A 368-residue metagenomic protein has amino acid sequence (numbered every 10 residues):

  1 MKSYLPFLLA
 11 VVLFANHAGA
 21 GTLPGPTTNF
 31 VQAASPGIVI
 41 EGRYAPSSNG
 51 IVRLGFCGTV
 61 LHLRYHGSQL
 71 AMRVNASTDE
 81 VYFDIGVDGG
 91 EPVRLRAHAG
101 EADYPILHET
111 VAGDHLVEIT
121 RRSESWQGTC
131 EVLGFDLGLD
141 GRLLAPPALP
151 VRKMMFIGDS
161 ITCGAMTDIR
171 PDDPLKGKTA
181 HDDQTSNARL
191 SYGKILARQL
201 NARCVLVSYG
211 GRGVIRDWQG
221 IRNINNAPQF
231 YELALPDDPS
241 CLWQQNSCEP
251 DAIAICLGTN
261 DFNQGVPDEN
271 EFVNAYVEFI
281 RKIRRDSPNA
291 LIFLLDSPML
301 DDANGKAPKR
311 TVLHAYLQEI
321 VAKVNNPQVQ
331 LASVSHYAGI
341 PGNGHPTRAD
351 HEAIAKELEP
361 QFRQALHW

Functional and structural regions predicted by a protein language model:
M1-Y4: Positively charged n-region of N-terminal signal peptides that target proteins for export
P6-N16: Bacterial N-terminal signal peptides
A18-I157, I161-A188, L366: N-terminal secretory targeting modules
F56-G58, S125-T129, K176-N274, D301-A315 (+1 more regions): Conserved SGNH/GDSL esterase-like catalytic core that processes O-acyl groups on lipids and polysaccharides
T78, S160-G164, G210-V214, T259-N263 (+2 more regions): Solvent-exposed loop/turn segments at secondary-structure junctions within structured extracellular/periplasmic domains
K153-I157, T162, C204-S208, D251-C256 (+2 more regions): Structural recognition of the beta-strand scaffold that forms the well-ordered cores of secreted hydrolase catalytic
L190, K194, R198, N270 (+6 more regions): Solvent-exposed, polar/charged alpha-helical surfaces in well-ordered, non-transmembrane soluble domains, broadly
L291-P298, K309-G344, R348-W368: Extracellular serine-dependent O-acyl
